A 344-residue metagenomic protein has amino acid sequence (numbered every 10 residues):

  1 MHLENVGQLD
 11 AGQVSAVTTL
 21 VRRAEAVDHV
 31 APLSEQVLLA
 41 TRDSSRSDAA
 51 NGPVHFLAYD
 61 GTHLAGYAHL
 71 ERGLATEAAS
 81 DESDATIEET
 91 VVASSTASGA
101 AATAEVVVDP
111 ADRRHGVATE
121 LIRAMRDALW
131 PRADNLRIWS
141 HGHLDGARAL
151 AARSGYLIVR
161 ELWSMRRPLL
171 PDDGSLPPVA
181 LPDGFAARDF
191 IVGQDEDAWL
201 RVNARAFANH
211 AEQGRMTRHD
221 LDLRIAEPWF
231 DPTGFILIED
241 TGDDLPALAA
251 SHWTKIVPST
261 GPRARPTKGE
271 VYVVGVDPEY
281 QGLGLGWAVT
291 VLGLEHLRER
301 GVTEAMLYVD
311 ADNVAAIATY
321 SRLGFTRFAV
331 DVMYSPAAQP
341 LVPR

Functional and structural regions predicted by a protein language model:
M1-S44, V179-G214: Short amphipathic alpha-helix that is part of the acyltransferase structural core
L33-D48, A68-E77, S95-A97, E212-V274: A conserved beta-strand-loop-helix scaffold within acyl/acetyltransferase catalytic domains
L57, E71, T103-H115, V274-Q281: A short, internal acetyl-CoA/4′-phosphopantetheine-binding micro-motif in the GNAT/acyltransferase core
H63-G66, V159, D244-A250, A315: Glycine-rich acetyl-CoA-binding "A-motif" of GNAT/NAT acetyltransferases
L74-T103, P110-F185, Y334: Acyl-donor-binding surface of acyltransferase catalytic domains
A104, L136-S140, V271, A305-V309: Conserved hydrophobic beta-strand within the GNAT/NAT acetyltransferase core sheet that lines the active-site cleft
R114-A128, V273-V276, G282-E299, E304 (+1 more regions): Conserved acetyl-CoA-binding loop-helix of GNAT-fold acetyltransferases
S154-G174, V291-R344: Active-site/acyl-donor-binding loops of N-acyltransferases
